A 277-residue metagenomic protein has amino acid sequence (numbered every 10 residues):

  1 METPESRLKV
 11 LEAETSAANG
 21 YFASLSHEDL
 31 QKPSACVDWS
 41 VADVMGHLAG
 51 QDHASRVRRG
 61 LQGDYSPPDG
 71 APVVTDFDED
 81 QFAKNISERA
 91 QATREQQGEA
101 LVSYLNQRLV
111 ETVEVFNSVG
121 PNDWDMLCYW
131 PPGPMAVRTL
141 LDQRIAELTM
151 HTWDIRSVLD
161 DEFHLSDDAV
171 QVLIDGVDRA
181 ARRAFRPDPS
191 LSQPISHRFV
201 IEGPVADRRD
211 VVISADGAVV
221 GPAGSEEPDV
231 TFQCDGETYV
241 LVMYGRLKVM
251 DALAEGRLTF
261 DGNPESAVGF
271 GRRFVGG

Functional and structural regions predicted by a protein language model:
M1-G46, S55: An N-terminal domain-cap segment
M1-S6, A54-E111, N117: Short, helix-capping/interhelical loops that line the mouth of catalytic, cofactor-, or ligand-binding pockets
E14-A17, Y21, Q51, R108-E111 (+3 more regions): Amphipathic, well-ordered alpha-helical segments in soluble domains
A23-S34, V110-L140: Acidic interhelical loop/turn segments
Q31-F77, W130-R186: Short, contiguous alpha-helical
V170-A215: A glycine-rich beta-turn/hairpin centered on an aromatic-Pro dipeptide
A206-T231, D235: Acidic/His-leaning functional-site neighborhoods
G224-G277: C-terminal interaction segments
